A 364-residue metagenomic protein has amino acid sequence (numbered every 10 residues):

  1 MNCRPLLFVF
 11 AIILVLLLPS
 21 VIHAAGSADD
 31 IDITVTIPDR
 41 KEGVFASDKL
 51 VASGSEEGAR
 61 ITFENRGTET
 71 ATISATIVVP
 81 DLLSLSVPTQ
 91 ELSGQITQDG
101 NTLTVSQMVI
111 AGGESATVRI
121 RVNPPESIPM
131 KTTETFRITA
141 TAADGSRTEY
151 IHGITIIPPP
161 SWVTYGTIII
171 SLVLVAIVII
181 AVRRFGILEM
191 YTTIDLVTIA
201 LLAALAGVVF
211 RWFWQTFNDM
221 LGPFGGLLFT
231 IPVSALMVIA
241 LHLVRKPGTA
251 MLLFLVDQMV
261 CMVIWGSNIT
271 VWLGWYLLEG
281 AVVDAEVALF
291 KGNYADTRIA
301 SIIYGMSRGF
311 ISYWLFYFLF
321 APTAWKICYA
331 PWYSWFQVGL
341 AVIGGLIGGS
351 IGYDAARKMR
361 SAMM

Functional and structural regions predicted by a protein language model:
M1-G26, V173: Secretory targeting signatures
F63-G67, V79: Asparagine-centered strand-capping/turn motif at beta-strand->loop junctions
Q90-S127: Intrinsically disordered, low-complexity Pro/Gly/Ser/Thr-rich segments with frequent PxxP/GP/PP motifs and embedded
E126-T135: Short glycine/proline/serine/threonine-rich loop/turn segments at secondary-structure transition edges
T155-L174, N293-M364: Membrane-embedded alpha-helical hairpins and interfacial helices in multi-pass inner-membrane proteins
T164, A181-I239: Hydrophobic transmembrane alpha-helices
W214-G222, V256-A285: Interfacial aromatic-anchored transmembrane helix boundaries in multi-pass membrane proteins
T230-R245, A250, V282-V287: Generic transmembrane alpha-helix motif of multi-pass integral membrane proteins
